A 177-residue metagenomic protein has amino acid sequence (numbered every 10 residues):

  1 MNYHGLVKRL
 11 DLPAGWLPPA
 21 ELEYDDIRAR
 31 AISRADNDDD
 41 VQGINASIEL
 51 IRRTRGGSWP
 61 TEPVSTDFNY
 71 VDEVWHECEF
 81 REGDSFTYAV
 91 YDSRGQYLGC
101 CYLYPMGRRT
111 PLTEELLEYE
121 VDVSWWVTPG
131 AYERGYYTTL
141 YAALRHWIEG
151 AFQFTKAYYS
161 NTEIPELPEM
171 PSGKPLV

Functional and structural regions predicted by a protein language model:
M1-G130, A143-V177: GNAT-family acyltransferases
G130-T139: Glycine-centered recognition micro-motifs in short, flexible terminal segments and loops
